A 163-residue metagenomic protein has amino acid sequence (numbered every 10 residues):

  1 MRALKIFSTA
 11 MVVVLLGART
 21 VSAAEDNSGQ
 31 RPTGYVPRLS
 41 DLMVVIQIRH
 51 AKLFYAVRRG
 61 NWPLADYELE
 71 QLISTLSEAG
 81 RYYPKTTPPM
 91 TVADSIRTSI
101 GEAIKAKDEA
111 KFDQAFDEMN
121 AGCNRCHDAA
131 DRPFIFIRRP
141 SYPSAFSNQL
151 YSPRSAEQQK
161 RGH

Functional and structural regions predicted by a protein language model:
M1-T9: Bacterial N-terminal signal peptides that target proteins for export
S8-A18: Bacterial N-terminal signal peptides
R19-A23: Sec/Tat signal peptide C-region and signal peptidase I cleavage site
A24-P63, Y151-H163: Immediate post-signal-peptide N-terminus of mature secreted/exported proteins
I48, L53-R81, T86: Alpha-helical segments in soluble extracytoplasmic regions
R58, W62-D66, A93, R97-M119: Amphipathic, charged alpha-helical scaffolds that flank and support histidine-based chemistry in signaling
Y83-I96, R132-S141: Short, well-ordered alpha-helical segments that carry or flank key catalytic/ligand-binding motifs at enzyme/regulatory
M119-A130: The canonical Cys-X-X-Cys-His
